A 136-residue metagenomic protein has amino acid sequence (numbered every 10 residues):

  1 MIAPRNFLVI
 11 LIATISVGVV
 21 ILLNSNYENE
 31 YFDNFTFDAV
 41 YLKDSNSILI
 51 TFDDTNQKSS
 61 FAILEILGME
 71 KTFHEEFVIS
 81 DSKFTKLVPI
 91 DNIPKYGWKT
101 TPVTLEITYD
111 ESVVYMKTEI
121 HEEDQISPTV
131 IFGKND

Functional and structural regions predicted by a protein language model:
R5-N24: Hydrophobic membrane-insertion alpha-helices, especially the h-region of bacterial N-terminal signal peptides
V20-M69: Short, surface-exposed binding/anchoring microloops in extracellular/periplasmic proteins
N46, T101-V103, V114: Envelope-exposed proteins and targeting segments
Q57, I107-V114: A short, structured loop/turn motif at beta-sheet edges
E65-F73, D110-S112: Change "in extracellular beta-sheet-rich domains … of secreted and cell-surface proteins" to "in beta-sheet-rich domains
E75-F77, V113-E122: Edge beta-strands of extracellular beta-sandwich domains
V78-D110: Short, solvent-exposed, Trp/other aromatic-anchored flexible loops in extracytoplasmic proteins
E123-D136: Low-complexity, Pro/Ser/Thr- and charge-rich linker/hinge segments at domain boundaries
